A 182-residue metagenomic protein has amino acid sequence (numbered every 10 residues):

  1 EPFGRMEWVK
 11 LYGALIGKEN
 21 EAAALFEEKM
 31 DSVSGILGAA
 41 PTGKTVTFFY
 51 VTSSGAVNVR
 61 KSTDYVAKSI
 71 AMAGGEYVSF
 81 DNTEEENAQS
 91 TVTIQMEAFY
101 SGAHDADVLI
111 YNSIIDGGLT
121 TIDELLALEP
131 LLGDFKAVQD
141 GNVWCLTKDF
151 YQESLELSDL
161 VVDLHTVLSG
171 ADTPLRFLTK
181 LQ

Functional and structural regions predicted by a protein language model:
P2-G17, A23, V108-Q182: Structured C-terminal subdomain patch of bacterial secreted/periplasmic proteins
G13-N20, V33, L37-A40, Y50 (+4 more regions): Sec/Tat-exported extracytoplasmic proteins
E21-G74: Basic- and aromatic-lined ligand-binding clefts that recognize polyanionic substrates
A40-T42, A71, S101-H104, F135-Q139: Extracellular/periplasmic catalytic domains that process cell-envelope and extracellular macromolecules
F49-Y50, D81, V143: Extracytoplasmic
V66-Q89, I110-S113: His/Asp/Glu-enriched short active-site or ligand-binding loop at hydrolase and phosphoryl-transfer sites
T93-D105: Short helices/loops that flank or line small-molecule/ion binding pockets
